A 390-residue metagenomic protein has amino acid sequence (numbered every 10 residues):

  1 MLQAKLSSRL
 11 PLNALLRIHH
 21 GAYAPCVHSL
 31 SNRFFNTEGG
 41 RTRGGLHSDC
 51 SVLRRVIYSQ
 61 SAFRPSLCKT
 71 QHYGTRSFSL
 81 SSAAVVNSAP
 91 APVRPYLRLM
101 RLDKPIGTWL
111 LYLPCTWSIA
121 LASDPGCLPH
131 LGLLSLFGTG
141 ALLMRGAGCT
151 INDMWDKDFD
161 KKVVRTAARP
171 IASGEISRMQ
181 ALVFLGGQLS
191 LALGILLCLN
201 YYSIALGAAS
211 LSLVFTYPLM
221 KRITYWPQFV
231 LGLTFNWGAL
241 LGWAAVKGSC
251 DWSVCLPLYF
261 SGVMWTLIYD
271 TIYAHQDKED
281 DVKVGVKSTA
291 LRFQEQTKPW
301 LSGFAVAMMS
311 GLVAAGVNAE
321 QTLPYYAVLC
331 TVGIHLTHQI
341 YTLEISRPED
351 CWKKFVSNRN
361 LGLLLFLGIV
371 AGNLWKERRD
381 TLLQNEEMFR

Functional and structural regions predicted by a protein language model:
M1-C68: N-terminal chloroplast transit peptides
F78-Y96, C149-I176, D270-Q294, T342-D350: Cytosolic, membrane-interface loops and tails of multi-pass inner-membrane proteins
S88-R94, A314-R390: Extended hydrophobic alpha-helices typical of membrane-associated regions
L97, T108-W109, L131-T139, L182-G186 (+6 more regions): Hydrophobic alpha-helical transmembrane segments
L97-R98, A147, T166-P257, T337-E344: Intramembrane alpha-helical segments
T108-C115, F184-L191, L231-L240, K298-V313 (+1 more regions): Core segments of transmembrane alpha-helices that mediate helix-helix packing or line hydrophobic substrate/ligand
C115-T116, A120-W155, R165, G186-L197 (+4 more regions): Membrane-embedded alpha-helical segments that form the functional core of polytopic membrane enzymes, especially those
L136-T139, K157-G207, K283-Y325: Multi-pass membrane catalytic core of lipid/isoprenoid biosynthesis enzymes
